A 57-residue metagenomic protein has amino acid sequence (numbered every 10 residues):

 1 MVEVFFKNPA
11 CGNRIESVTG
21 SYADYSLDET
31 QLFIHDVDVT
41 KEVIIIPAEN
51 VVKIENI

Functional and structural regions predicted by a protein language model:
M1-C11: A short beta-strand micro-motif
K7-P9, V37, E49-V51: Generic structural motif
A10-E42: Acidic, low-complexity, intrinsically disordered interaction modules
S21-A23, I45-I57: Structured surface patches comprising rigid loops and adjacent beta-strands/short helices at the edges of well-ordered
